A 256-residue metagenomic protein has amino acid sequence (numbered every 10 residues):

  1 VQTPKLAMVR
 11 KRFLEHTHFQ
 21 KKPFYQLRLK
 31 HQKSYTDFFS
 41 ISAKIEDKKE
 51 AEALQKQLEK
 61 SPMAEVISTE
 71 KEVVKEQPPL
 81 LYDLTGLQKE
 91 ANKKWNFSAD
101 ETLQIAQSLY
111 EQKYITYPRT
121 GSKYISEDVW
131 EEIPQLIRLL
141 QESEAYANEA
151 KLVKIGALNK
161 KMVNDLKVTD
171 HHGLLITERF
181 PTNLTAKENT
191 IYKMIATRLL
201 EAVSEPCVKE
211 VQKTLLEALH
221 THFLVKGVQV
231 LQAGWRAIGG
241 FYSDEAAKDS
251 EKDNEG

Functional and structural regions predicted by a protein language model:
V1-V73, V168-A233: Phosphate-backbone binding and catalysis cores of DNA-processing enzymes
L29-K33, P134, G239: Short, isolated positions within intrinsically disordered regulatory regions of eukaryotic proteins
E52-I191, L199, V203, C207-V211 (+1 more regions): Structured DNA-binding interfaces in DNA transaction proteins
H222-E255: Polybasic, glycine- and aromatic-enriched phosphate-binding surface used to engage nucleic acids
